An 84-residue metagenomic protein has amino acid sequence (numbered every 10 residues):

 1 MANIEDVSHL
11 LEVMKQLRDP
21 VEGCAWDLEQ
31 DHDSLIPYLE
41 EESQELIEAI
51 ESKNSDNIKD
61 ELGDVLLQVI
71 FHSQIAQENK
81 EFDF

Functional and structural regions predicted by a protein language model:
M1-N57: Extended low-complexity intrinsically disordered regions
K59-L62, L66-F84: Hydrophobic/aromatic-rich structural module bridging two neighboring secondary-structure elements via a short loop
